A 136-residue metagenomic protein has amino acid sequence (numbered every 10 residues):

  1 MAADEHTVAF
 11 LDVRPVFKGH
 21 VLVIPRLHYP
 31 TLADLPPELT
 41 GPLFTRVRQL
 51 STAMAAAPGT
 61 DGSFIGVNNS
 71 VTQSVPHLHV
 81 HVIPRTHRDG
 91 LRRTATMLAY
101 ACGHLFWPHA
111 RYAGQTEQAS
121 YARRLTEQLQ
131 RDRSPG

Functional and structural regions predicted by a protein language model:
M1-G136: HIT superfamily nucleotide-processing domains
